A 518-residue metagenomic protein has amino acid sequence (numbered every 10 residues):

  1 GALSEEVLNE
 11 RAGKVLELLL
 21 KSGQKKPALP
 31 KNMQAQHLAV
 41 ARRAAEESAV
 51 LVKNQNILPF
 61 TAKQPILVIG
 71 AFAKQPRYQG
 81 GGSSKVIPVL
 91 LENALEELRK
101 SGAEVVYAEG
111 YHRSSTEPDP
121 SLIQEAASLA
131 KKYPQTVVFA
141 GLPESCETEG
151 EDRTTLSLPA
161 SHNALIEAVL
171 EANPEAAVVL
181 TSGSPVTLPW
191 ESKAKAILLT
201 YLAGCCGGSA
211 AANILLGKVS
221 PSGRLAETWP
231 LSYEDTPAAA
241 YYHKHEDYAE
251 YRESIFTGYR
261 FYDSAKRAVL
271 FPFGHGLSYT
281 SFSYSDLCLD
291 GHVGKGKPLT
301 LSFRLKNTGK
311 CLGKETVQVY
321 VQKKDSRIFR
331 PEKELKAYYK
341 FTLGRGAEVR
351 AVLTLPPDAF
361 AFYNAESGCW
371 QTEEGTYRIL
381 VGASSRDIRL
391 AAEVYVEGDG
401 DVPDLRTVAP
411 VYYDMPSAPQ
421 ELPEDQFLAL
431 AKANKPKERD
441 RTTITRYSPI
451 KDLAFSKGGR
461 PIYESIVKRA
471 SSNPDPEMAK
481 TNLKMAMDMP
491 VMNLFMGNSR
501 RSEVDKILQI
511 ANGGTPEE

Functional and structural regions predicted by a protein language model:
G1-K25: Long, well-ordered, tryptophan-enriched scaffold segments
G1-L3, A39-E518: C-terminal non-catalytic regions of proteins with extracellular/luminal or membrane-system context
N9, G13, A35-R42: An alpha-helix initiation/capping motif
R11, M33, A62-Q64: Short, conserved alpha-helical segments within structured domains
Q24-H37: Flexible, acidic loop-helix segments that line cofactor/substrate-binding pockets
